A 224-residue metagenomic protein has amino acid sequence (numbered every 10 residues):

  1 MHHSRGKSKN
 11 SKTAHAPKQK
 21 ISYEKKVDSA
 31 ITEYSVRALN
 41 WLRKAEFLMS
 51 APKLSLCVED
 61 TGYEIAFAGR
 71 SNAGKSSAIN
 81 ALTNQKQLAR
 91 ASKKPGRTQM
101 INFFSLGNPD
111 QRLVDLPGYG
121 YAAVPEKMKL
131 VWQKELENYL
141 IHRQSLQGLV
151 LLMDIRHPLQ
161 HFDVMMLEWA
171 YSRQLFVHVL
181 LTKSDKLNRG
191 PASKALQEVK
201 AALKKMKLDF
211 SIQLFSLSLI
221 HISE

Functional and structural regions predicted by a protein language model:
K12-Y121: Conserved G1/Walker A P-loop phosphate-binding module
R43-A51, L187-S223: Canonical P-loop GTPase G-domain recognition
P52, T83, E137-Q144, Y171 (+3 more regions): Signal for well-folded cores of large energy- and translation-related assemblies
P117-Y119, I155-R156, S184: Conserved Walker B
Y119-K129, L187-N188: Flexible beta-alpha connector loops of hexameric P-loop NTPases
M128-R156, Y171-R173: Inter-motif core of Ras-like GTPase G domains
S145-M153, Q174-S184, M206-F215: Conserved beta-strand/loop subsegment of P-loop NTPase cores
P158-R173, S193-A202: Conserved catalytic-core segment of NTP-binding enzymes
